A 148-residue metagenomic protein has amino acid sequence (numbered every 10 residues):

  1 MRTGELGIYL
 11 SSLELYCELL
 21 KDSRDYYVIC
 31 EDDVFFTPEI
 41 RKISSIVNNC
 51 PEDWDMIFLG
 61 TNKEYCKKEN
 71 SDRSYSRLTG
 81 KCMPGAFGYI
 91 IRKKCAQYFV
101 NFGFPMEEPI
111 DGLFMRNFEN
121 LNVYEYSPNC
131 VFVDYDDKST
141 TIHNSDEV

Functional and structural regions predicted by a protein language model:
M1-C30, V34-V148: An acidic/histidine-cluster motif and surrounding catalytic segment that typifies divalent-metal-assisted enzyme active
